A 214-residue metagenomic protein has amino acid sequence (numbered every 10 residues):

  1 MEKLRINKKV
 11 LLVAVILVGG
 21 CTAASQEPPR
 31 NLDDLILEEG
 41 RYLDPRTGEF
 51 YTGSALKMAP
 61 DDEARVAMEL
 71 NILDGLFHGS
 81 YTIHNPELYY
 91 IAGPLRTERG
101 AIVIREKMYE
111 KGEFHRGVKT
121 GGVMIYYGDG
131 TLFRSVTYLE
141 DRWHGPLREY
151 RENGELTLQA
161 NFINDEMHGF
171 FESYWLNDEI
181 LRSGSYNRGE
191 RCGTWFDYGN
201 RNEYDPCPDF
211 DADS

Functional and structural regions predicted by a protein language model:
E2-L11: Bacterial N-terminal signal peptides that target proteins for export
V10-G20: Bacterial N-terminal signal peptides
G20-S214: Glycine/tyrosine- and acidic-biased, solvent-exposed loop/turn segments at the edges of beta-strands
